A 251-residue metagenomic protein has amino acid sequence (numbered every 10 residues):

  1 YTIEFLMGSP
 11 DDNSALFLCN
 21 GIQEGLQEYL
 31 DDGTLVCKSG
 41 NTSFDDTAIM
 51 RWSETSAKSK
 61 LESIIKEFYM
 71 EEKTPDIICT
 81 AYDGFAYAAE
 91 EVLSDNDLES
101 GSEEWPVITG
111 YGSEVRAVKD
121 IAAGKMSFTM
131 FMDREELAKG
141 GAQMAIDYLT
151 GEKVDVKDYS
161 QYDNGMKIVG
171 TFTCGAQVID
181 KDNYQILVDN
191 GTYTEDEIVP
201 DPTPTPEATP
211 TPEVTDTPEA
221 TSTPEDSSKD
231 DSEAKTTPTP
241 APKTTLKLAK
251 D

Functional and structural regions predicted by a protein language model:
Y1-T2, S14-G21, A57-L61, G112-A117 (+1 more regions): Hydrophobic alpha-helical segments within soluble ligand-binding/sensing domains
F5-S9, A48, A123-E135: Short beta-strand elements at the ligand-binding edges of bilobed clamshell
L6-S14, G25-Y29, V36-K38, K139-T221 (+2 more regions): Hinge/cleft segment of the Venus flytrap/periplasmic-binding protein
S9-F17, T80-D83: Extracytoplasmic "Venus flytrap"
N13-S39, S56-K60, A88-V92: Short, solvent-exposed amphipathic alpha-helices that sit in or adjacent to ligand/effector-binding or catalytic
I22, S43-D45, I49-D120: Hydrophobic alpha-helical
S222, S227-S228, S232: Serine residues within intrinsically disordered or low-complexity segments
